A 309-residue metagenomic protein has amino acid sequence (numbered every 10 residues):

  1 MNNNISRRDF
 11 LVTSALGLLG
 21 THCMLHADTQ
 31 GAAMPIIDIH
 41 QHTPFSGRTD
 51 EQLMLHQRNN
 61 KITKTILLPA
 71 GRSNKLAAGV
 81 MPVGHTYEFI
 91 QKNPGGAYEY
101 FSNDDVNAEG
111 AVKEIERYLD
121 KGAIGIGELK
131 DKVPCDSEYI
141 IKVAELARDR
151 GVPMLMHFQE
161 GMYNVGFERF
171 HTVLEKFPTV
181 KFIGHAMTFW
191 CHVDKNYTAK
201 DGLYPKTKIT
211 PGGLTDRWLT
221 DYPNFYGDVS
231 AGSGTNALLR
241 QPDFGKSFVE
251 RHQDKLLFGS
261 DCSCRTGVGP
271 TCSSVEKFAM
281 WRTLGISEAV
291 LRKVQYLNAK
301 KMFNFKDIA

Functional and structural regions predicted by a protein language model:
N2-I39, R48-G71, Q253-L257, S263-A309: Mid-to-C-terminal alpha-helical segments outside catalytic/metal-binding sites
L18-R150: Mid-domain alpha/beta scaffold segments of enzyme catalytic cores
H42-P44, A70-R72, N103-V106, K130-D131 (+4 more regions): Active-site beta-loop-alpha junctions enriched in small/polar residues
T49-E51, A78-G79, V112-E114, I140 (+5 more regions): Short aromatic-enriched loop/helix-cap "lid" or pocket-rim segments at secondary-structure transitions that line
Q52-H56, P82-I90, E114-Y118, K142-V143 (+4 more regions): A general structural detector for well-ordered alpha-helical segments in enzyme core domains, enriched
N93-G96, W218-F225, R251-H252, L284-V290: A structural motif corresponding to the C-terminal end of an alpha-helix and its immediate exit/capping segment
I115-R117, G234, N304: Low-complexity, Gly/Pro
I124-G125, V133, S137-F258: Catalytic pocket-lining loop regions of alpha/beta-barrel enzymes, especially the amidohydrolase/enolase/GH5 lineages
